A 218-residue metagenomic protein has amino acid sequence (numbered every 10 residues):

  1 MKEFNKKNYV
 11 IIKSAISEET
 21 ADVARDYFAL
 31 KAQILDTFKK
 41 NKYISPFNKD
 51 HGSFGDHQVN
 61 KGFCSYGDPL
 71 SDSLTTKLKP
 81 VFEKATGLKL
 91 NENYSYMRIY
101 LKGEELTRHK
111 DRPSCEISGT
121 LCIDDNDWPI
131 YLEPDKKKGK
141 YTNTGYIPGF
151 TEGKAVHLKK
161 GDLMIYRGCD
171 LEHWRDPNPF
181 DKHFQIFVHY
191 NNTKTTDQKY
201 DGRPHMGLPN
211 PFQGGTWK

Functional and structural regions predicted by a protein language model:
M1-T86: Non-heme Fe(II)/2-oxoglutarate
D56-V59, W174, Q185: Short, active-site-adjacent segments that bind or coordinate small-molecule cofactors and metal centers
K77-V81, Y96, S118: Generic beta-strand or strand-like secondary-structure segments
G87-Y96: A short coil-to-beta-strand element that immediately follows conserved catalytic motifs
I99: Conserved active-site beta-strand element of glycosyltransferases/polysaccharide synthases
K102-D170, K182-I186, N191-H205: Catalytic core of non-heme Fe(II) oxygenases with the double-stranded beta-helix
R175-F180: Short proline/glycine-enriched turn/loop segments at secondary-structure junctions
D201-W217: Glycine- and charge-enriched low-complexity intrinsically disordered segments
